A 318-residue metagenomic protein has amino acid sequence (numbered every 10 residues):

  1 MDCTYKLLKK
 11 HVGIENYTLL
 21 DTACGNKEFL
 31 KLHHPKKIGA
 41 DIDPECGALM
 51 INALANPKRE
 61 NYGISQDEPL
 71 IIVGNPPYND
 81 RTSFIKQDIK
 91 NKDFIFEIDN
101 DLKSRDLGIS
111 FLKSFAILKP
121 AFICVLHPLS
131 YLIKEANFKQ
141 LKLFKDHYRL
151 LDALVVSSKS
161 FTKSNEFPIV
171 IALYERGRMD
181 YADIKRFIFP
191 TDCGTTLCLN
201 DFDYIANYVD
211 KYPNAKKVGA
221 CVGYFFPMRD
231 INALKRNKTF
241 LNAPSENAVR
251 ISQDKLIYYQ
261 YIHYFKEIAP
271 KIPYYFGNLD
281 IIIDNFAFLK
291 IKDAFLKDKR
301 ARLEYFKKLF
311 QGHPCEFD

Functional and structural regions predicted by a protein language model:
M1-I71, S130: Conserved S-adenosyl-L-methionine
Y17, L70, A121, E166-V170: Conserved acidic residues
L30, G47, D80-S83, Y131-E135 (+1 more regions): Short catalytic/ligand-binding loop motif for oxyanion handling, primarily in non-cytosolic enzymes, centered on
I72-K86, G108, S114-F115, I123-C124: Internal, well-ordered alpha/beta segment that forms a basic, Gly-enriched binding/recognition surface
T82-S104: Mobile active-site "lid"/loop adjacent to the S-adenosyl-L-methionine
D101-S158, A172-L173: Conserved Class I SAM-dependent methyltransferase catalytic core
N165-C221: Flexible, glycine-/basic-rich loop-and-beta segments that form/coincide with the SAM-dependent methyltransferase
C221-D318: C-terminal target-recognition/interaction regions appended to catalytic cores
